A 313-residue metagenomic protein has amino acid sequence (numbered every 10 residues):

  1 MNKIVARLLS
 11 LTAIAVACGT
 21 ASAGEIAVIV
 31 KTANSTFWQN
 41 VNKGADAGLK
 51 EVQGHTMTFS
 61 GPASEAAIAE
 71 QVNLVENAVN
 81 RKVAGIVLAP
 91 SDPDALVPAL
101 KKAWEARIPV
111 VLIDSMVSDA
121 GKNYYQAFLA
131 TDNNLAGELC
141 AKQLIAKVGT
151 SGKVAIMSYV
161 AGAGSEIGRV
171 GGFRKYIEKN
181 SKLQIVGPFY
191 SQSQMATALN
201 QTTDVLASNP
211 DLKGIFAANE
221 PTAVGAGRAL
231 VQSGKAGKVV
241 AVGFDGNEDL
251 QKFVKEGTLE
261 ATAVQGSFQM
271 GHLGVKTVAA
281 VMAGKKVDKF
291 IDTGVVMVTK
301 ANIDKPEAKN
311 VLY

Functional and structural regions predicted by a protein language model:
M1-L9: Bacterial N-terminal signal peptides that target proteins for export
K3-I4, C18-Y313: A residue-level marker of the well-folded mature domains of exported/periplasmic proteins
S10-L11, A21: Cleavable N-terminal signal peptides
